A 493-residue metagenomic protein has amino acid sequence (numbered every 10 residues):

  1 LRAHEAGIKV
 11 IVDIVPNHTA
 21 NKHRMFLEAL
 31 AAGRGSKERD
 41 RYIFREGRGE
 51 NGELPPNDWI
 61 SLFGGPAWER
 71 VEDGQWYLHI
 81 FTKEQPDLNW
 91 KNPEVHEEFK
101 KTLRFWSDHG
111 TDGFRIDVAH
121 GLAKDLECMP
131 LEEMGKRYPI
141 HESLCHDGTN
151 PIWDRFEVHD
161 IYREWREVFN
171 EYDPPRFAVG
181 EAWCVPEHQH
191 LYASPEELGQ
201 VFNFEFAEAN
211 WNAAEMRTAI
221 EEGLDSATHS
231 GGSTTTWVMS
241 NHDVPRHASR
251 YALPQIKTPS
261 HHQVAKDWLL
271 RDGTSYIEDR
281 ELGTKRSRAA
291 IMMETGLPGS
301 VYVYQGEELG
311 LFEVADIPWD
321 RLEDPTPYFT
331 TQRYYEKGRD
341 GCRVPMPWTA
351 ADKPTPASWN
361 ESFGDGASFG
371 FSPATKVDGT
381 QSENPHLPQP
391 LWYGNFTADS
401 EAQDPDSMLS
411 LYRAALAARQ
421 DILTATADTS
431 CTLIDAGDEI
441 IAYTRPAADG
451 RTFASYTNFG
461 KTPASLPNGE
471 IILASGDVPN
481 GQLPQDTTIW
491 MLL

Functional and structural regions predicted by a protein language model:
L1-E470, S475-L493: Active-site and adjacent substrate-binding regions of carbohydrate-active enzymes
